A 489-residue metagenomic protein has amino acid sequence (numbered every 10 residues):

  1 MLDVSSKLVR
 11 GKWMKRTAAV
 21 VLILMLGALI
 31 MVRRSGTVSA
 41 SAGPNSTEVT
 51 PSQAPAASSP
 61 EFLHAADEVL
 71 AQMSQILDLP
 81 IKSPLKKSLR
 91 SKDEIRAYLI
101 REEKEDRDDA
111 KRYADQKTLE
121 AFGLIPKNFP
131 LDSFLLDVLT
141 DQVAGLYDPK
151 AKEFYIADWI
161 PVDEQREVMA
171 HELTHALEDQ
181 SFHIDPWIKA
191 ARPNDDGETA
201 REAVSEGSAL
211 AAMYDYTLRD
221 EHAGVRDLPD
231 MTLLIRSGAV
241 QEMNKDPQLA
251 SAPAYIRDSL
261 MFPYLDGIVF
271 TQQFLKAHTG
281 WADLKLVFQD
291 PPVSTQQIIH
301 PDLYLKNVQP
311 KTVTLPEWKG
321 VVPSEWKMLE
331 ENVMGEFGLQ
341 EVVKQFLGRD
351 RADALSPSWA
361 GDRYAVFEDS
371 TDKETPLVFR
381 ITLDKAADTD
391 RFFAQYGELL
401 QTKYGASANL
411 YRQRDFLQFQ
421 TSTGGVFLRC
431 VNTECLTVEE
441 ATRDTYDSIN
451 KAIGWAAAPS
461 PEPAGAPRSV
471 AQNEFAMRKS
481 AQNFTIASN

Functional and structural regions predicted by a protein language model:
K7-V21: N-terminal Sec-pathway targeting helices
H64-F154, D158-D163: Auxiliary, metal-adjacent structural segments of Zn-dependent hydrolase domains
V69, D179-A239: Post-HExxH zinc-binding segment in Zn-dependent metallohydrolases
M73, E167-I184, A209-L210, T271 (+1 more regions): Active-site recognition of the HExxH zinc-binding catalytic motif
K82-E103, R192-D196, D227-S237, D290-V293: Acidic helix-start/capping segments at beta-turn-to-alpha-helix junctions
E153-A170, D196-R201: Short pre-active-site segment immediately N-terminal to the catalytic Zn-binding motif
N244-E374: Pan-zinc metallopeptidase signature
R363-S488: C-terminal soluble interaction/assembly domains
